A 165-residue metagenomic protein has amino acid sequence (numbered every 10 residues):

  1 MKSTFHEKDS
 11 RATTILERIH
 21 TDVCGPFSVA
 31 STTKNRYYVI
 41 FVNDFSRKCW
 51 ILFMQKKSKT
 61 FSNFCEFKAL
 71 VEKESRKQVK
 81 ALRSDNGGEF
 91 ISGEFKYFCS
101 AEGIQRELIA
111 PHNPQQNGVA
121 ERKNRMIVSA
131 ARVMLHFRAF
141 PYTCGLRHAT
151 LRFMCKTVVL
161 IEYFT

Functional and structural regions predicted by a protein language model:
M1-T165: Anionic group-binding determinants
